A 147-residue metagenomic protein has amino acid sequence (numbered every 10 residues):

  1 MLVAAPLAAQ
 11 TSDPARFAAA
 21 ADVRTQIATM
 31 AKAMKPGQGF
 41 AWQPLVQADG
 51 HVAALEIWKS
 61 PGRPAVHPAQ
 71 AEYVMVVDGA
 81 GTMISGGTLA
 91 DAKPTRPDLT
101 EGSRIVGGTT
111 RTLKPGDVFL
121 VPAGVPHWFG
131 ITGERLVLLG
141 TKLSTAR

Functional and structural regions predicted by a protein language model:
M1-L7: Sec-dependent N-terminal signal peptides
L7-P68: A short, N-terminal "cap"/entry segment at the start of jelly-roll beta-barrel domains of the cupin/DSBH fold
L55, M83-S85, L138: Short hydrophobic/aromatic-rich beta-strand segments that constitute the beta-sheet cores of beta-sandwich/beta-barrel
A65, E72-M75, T110-R111, V118-F119: His/acidic/aromatic-lined binding-pocket segments of jelly-roll/cupin-type domains and related regulatory beta-sandwich
P68-T88, T95-R104: Short, conserved beta-strand element in jelly-roll/cupin
L99-F119: Acidic, glycine-rich flexible loop segments
T112-T132: Conserved metal-binding segment of the jelly-roll/cupin
G133-R147: A short hydrophobic beta-strand segment most commonly corresponding to one strand of the jelly-roll/cupin
